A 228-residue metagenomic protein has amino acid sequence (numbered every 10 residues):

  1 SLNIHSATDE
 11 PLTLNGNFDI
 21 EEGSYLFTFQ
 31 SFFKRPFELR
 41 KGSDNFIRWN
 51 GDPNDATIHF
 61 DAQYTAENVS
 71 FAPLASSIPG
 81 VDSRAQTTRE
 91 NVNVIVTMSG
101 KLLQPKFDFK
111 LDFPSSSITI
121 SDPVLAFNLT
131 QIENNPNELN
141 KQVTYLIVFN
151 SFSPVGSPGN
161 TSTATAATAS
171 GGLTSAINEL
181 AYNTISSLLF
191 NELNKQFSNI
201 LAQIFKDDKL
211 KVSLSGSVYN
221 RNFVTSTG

Functional and structural regions predicted by a protein language model:
S1-G228: Interface/linker segment at the passenger-translocator junction of Type V secretion outer-membrane proteins
